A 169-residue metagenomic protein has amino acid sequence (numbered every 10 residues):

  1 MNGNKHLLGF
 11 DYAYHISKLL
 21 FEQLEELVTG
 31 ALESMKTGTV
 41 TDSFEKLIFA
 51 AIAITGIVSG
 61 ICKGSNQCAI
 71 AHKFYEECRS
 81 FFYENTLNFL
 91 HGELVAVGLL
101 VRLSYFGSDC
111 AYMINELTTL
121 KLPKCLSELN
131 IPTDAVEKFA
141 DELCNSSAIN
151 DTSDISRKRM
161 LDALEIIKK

Functional and structural regions predicted by a protein language model:
M1-N2, L20, L126: Long hydrophobic alpha-helical segments that form multi-pass transmembrane helix bundles in integral membrane proteins
K5-E116: Active-site segments that bind and position negatively charged phosphate/pyrophosphate groups
G107-K169: C-terminal charged capping/lid subdomain of soluble metabolic enzymes
